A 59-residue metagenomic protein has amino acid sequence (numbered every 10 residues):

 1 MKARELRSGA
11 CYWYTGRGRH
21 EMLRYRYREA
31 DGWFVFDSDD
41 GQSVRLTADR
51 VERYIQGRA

Functional and structural regions predicted by a protein language model:
M1-R7: Mixed-charge, Lys/Arg-rich low-complexity intrinsically disordered regions
W13, R17-R45: Basic/aromatic-rich interaction segments and small domains that mediate binding to polyanionic partners
S38-A59: Intrinsically disordered, low-complexity, charged/polar segments
